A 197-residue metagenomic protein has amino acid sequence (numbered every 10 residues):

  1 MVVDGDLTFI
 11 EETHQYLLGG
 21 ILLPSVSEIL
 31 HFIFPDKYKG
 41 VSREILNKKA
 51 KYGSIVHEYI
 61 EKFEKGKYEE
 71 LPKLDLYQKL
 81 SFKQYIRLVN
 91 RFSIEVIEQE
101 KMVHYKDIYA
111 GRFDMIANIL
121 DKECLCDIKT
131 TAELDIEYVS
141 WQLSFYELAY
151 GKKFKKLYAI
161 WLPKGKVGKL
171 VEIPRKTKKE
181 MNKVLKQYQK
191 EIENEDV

Functional and structural regions predicted by a protein language model:
M1-A110: Metal-dependent nuclease catalytic cores that hydrolyze phosphodiester bonds in DNA/RNA, characterized by
K101-I192: Nucleic-acid nuclease catalytic cores
N194-V197: Short acidic DE-rich linear segments
